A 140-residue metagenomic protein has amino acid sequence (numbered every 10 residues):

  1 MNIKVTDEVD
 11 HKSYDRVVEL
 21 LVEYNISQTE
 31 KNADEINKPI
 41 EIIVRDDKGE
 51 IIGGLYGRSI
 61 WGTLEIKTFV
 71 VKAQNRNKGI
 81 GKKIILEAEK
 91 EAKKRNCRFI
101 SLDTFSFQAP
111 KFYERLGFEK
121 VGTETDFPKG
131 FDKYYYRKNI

Functional and structural regions predicted by a protein language model:
M1-D10: Conserved N-terminal entry element of GNAT/NAT acetyltransferase domains
V17, Y113, F118: Conserved active-site tyrosine of GNAT-family acetyltransferases
S27, S101-D103, E119-Y135: Conserved catalytic-core motifs of GNAT/GCN5-like acyltransferases
D34-E35, D46-D47, L55-T63: A conserved beta-strand-loop-helix scaffold within acyl/acetyltransferase catalytic domains
I42, L55, L64, F69 (+1 more regions): Conserved GNAT-family N-acetyltransferase fold
F69-R76: A short, internal acetyl-CoA/4′-phosphopantetheine-binding micro-motif in the GNAT/acyltransferase core
N77-K90, R115: Conserved acetyl-CoA-binding loop-helix of GNAT-fold acetyltransferases
A92-F105: Conserved GNAT acetyl-CoA-binding A-motif
